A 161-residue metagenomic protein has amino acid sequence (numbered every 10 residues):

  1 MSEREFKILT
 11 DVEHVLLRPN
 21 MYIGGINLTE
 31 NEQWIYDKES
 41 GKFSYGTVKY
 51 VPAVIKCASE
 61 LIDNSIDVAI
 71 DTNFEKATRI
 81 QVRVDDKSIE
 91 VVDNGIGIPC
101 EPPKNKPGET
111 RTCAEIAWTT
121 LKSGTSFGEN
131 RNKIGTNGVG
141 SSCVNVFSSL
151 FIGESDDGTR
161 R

Functional and structural regions predicted by a protein language model:
M1-F6, K87-R111, G124-R161: GHKL-type ATPase core
M1-S59, I70, K104, E109-W118: Bergerat-fold GHKL ATPase/HATPase_c domain
P19, G95, L121: Short, small-residue-rich loop/turn micro-motifs
G24-L28, Y45-T47, S65-Q81, G124-I134 (+2 more regions): Active-site phosphate-binding and catalytic loops of NTP-dependent enzymes
K49-I80, G140-F147: Conserved ATP-binding N-box helix of the HATPase_c
R83-D85: Structural motif
